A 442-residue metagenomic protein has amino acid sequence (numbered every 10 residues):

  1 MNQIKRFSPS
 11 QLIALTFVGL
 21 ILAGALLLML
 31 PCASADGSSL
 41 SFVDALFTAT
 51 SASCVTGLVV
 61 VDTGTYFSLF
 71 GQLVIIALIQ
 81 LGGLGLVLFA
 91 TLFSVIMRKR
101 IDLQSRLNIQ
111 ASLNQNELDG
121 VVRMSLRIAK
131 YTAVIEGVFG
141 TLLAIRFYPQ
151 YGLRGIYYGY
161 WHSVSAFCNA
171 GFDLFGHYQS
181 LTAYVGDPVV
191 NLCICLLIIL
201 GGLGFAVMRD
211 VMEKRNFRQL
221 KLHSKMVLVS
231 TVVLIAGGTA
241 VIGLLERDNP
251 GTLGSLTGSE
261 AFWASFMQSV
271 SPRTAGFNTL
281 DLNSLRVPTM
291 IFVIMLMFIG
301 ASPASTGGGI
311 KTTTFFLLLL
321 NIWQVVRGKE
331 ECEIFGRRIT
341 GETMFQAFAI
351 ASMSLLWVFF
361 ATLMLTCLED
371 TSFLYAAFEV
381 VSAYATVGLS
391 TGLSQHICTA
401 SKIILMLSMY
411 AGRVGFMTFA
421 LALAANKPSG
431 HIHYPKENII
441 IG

Functional and structural regions predicted by a protein language model:
M1-G442: Membrane-proximal intracellular helices of multi-pass ion channels
